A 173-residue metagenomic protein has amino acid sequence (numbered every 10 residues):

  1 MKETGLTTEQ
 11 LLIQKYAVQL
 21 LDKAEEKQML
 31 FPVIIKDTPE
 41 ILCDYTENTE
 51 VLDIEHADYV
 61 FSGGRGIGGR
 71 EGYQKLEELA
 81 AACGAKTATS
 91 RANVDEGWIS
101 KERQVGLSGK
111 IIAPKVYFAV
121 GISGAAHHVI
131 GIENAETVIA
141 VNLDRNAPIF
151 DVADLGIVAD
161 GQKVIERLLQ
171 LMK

Functional and structural regions predicted by a protein language model:
M1-K173: N-terminal glycine-rich FAD/FM-binding segment characteristic of electron-transfer flavoproteins
